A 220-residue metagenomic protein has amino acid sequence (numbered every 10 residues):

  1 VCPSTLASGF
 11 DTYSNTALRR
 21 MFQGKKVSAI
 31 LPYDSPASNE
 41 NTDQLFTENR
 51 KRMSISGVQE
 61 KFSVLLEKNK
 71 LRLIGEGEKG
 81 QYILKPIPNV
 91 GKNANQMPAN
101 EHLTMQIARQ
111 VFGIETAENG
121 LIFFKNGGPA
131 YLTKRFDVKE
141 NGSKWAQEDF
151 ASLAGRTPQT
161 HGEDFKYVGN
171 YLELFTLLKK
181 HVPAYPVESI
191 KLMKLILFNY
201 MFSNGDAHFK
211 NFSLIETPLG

Functional and structural regions predicted by a protein language model:
V1-S35: TRNA-binding/sensing appendages of the translation machinery
G9, K51, G91-N95, P183 (+1 more regions): Generic amphipathic alpha-helical segments used as scaffolds and interaction surfaces in large, multi-domain proteins
A17, K26-A29, N41, D149 (+2 more regions): Exposed alpha-helical structural elements
M21, L153, L177, H181: Residues that form generic nucleotide/phosphate-binding pockets
I30-Y33, S38-E40, S63-V64, G169-A184: A short, terminal or domain-edge coil/loop segment
P36-G162: Conserved ATP-binding subdomain of kinase catalytic cores across diverse folds
Q96-F112, N170-G220: Conserved kinase catalytic-core segment
E140-A151, T160-F175, G205, L219-G220: A glycine-rich, aromatic-flanked flexible loop/lid motif
